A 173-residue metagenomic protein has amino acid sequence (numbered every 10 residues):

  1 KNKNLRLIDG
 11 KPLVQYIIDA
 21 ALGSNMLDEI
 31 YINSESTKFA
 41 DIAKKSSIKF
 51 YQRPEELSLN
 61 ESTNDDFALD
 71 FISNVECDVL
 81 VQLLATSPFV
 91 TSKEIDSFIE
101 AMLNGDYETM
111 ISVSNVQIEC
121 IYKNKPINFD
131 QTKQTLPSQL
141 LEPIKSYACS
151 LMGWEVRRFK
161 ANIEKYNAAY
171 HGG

Functional and structural regions predicted by a protein language model:
K1-N33: N-terminal glycine-rich phosphate-binding loop and ensuing alpha1 helix
L7, Q52-R53, Q82, I111 (+1 more regions): Structural signal for conserved beta-strand scaffold positions within catalytic alpha/beta enzyme cores
L22-G23, S73, L103: Residue-level signal for alpha-helix termini/capping positions
L27, C77, D106-E108: Short, high-confidence coil segments that cap the C-terminus of an alpha-helix and link into the following beta-strand
Y31, T37-V81, F89-S97: Short phosphate-binding loop-to-helix
S34-E35, V113: Short beta-strand/turn micro-motifs composed of small residues that flank or help shape donor/cofactor-binding pockets
F67, S87-G172: Conserved core of the sugar-phosphate nucleotidyltransferase
